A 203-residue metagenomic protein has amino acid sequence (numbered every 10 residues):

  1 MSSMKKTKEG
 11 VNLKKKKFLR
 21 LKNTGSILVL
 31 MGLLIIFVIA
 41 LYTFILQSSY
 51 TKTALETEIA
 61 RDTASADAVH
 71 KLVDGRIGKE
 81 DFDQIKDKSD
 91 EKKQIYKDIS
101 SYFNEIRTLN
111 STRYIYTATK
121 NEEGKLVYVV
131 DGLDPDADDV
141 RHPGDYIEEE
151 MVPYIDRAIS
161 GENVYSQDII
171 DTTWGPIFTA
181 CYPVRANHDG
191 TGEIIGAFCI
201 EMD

Functional and structural regions predicted by a protein language model:
M1-L21, V29, A60-T63: N-terminal sensory and localization modules of signal-transduction and trafficking proteins
S3, G10, K79-Y128: Extracytoplasmic/periplasmic sensory segments of membrane signal-transduction proteins
R20-S48: Extreme N-terminal signal-anchor transmembrane helix of membrane signaling/transducer proteins, especially in bacteria
Y42-E80, Q84, M202: Membrane-proximal extracytoplasmic alpha-helices
G132-I170: Extracytoplasmic/periplasmic sensor domains and loops in membrane signaling proteins
V164-Y165, W174-P183: A short beta-strand signature within small-molecule sensing/ligand-binding domains used in signal transduction
T173-W174, R185-N187, C199-D203: Helix-start (N-cap) segments at beta->loop->alpha junctions that couple sensory/regulatory domains to adjoining helices
I194: Glycine-rich acetyl-CoA-binding "A-motif" of GNAT/NAT acetyltransferases
